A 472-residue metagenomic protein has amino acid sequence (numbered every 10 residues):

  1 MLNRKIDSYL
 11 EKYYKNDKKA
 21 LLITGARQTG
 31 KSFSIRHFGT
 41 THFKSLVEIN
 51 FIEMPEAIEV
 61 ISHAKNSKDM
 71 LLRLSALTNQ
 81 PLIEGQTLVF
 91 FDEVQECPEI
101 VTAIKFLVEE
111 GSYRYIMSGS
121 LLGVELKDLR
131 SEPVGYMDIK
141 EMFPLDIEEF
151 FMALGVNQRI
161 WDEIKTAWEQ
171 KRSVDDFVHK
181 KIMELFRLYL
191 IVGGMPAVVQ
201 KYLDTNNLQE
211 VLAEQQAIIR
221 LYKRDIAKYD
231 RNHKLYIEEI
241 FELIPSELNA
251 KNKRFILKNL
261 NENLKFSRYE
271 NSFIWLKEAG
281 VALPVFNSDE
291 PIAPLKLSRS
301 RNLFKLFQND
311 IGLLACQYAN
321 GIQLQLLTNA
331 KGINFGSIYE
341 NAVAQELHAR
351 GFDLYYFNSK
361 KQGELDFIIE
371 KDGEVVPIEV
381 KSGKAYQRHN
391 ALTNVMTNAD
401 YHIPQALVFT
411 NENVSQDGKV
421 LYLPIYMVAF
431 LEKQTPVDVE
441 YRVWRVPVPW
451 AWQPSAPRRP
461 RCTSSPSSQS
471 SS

Functional and structural regions predicted by a protein language model:
L2-K15: Pre-Walker A adenine-sensing motif
K31: Conserved lysine of the Walker
S34, F38: Hydrophobic positions on the alpha1 helix immediately C-terminal to the Walker A/P-loop
E53-E84: Short glycine-rich substrate-engagement loop in P-loop NTPases that contacts/grips substrate
R114-S120, E141: Structural recognition of the conserved hydrophobic beta-strand(s) that form the central parallel beta-sheet of P-loop
L126-A250: Interdomain motor-coupling "hinge/lid" segment immediately C-terminal to the ATP-binding subdomain of NTP-driven enzymes
Q200-D372: Accessory nucleic acid-recognition modules appended to NTPase machines
E412-W444, V448: Domain-level recognition of nuclease-like catalytic cores that cleave nucleotide substrates
